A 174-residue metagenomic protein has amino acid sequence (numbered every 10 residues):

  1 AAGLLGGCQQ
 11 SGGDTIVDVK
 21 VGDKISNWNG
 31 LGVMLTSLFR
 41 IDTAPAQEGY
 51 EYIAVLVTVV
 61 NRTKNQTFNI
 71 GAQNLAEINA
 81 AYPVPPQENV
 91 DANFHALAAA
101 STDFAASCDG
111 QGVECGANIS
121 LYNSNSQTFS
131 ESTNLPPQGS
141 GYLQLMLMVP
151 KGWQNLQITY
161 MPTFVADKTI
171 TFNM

Functional and structural regions predicted by a protein language model:
L4-G7: C-terminal motif of bacterial Sec signal peptides marking the signal peptidase cleavage site
Q9-S11: Bacterial signal peptide processing site
V17-G49: Low-complexity, acidic Ser/Thr/Pro/Gly-rich terminal tails and inter-domain linkers that flank the onset of structured
N29-M34, E51-V57, T102, G141-L143 (+1 more regions): Envelope-exposed proteins and targeting segments
L31, S37-F39, V59, T63 (+4 more regions): A mature extracytoplasmic/lumenal domain signature
F39-A54, Q66-F68, N134-P136: Short, solvent-exposed beta-strand/turn "edge" segments of beta-rich domains on protein surfaces
V60-G139: The feature marks short-to-medium sequence segments in extracytoplasmic or secretory-pathway proteins
Q127-M174: Surface-exposed edge beta-strand/loop patches
